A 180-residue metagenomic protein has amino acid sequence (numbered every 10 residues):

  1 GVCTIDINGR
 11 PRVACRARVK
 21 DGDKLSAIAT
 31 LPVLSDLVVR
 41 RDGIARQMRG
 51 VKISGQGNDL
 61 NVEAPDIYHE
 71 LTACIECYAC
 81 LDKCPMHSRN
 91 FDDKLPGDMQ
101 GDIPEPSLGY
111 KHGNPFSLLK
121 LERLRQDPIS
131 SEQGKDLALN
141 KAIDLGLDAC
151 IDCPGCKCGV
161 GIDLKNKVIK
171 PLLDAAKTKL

Functional and structural regions predicted by a protein language model:
G1-V2: Short, structured protein-protein interaction patches enriched in aromatics and acidic/basic residues, typified by
D6-G9: Short strand-turn-strand beta-turns centered on an Asx-Gly dipeptide
V13-S35: A surface-exposed, charged beta-strand/loop segment in the N-terminal or early-internal portion of soluble proteins
A27-A73, C77-L180: Ferredoxin-type iron-sulfur electron-transfer modules in oxidoreductases and energy-metabolism complexes
